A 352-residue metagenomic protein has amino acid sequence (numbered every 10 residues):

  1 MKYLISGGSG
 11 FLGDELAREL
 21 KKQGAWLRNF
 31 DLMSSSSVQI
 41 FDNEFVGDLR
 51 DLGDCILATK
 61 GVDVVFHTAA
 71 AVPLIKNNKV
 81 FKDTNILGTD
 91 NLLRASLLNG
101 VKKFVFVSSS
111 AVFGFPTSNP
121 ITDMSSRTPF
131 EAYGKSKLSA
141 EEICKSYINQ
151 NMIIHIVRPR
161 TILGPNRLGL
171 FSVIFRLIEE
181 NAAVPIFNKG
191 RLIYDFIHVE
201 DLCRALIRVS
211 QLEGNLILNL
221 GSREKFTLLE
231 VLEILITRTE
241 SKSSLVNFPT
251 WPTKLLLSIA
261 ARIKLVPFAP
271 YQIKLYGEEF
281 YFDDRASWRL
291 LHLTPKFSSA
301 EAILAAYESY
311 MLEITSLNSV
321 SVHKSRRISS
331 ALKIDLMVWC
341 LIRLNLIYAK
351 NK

Functional and structural regions predicted by a protein language model:
Y3-K22: N-terminal Rossmann NAD(P)H-binding glycine-rich loop of SDR-like oxidoreductase domains
S36, G47-T84, A95, V112-F115: NAD(P)H-binding glycine-rich loop region in Rossmannoid oxidoreductase-like domains and their noncatalytic homologs
R50, V80-N91, E131, K135-S136 (+1 more regions): Glycine-rich NAD(P)-binding loop of the Rossmann-fold in SDR/ketoreductase-type enzymes
V65, L202, L206, L220 (+3 more regions): Non-catalytic, hydrophobic alpha-helical segments
N91-A132: Conserved Rossmann-fold NAD(P)-dependent oxidoreductase catalytic core, especially the SDR/UDP-sugar
F130-H155: Active-site Tyr-X1-5-Lys
I148-Y194, V199-E200, L235-I236: NAD(P)-dependent short-chain dehydrogenase/reductase
V209-F268, D284, L304-Y307, E313-R326 (+1 more regions): Mid/C-terminal beta-alpha module of Rossmann-like enzyme folds, strongest in SDR-family dehydrogenases/epimerases
